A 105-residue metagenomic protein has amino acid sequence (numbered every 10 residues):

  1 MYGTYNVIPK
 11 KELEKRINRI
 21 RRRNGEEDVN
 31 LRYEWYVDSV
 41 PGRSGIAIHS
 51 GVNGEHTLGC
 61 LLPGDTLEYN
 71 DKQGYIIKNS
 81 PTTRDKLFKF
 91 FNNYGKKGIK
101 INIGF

Functional and structural regions predicted by a protein language model:
M1-E27: Short, well-structured hydrophobic secondary-structure segments
N24-F105: Exported/periplasmic cell-wall-interacting domains
